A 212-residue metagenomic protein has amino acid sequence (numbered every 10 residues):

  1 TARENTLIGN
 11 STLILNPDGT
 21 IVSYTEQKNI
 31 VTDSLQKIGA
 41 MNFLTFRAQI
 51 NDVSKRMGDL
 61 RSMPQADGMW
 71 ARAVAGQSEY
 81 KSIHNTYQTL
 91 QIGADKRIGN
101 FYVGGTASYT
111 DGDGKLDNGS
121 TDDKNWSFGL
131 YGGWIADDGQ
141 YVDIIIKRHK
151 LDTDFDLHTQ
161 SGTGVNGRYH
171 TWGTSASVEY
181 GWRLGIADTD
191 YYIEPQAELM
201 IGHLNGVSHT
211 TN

Functional and structural regions predicted by a protein language model:
T1, Q91, L199-I201: Predominantly extracellular/luminal carbohydrate-interaction, adhesion, and secreted-enzyme modules that are
T1, S11-L15, R168, R183 (+1 more regions): Generic preference for hydrophobic/aromatic residues in regular secondary structure cores
T1-E26: Extracellular, surface-exposed repeat/solenoid domains
T6-L7, T12-I14, I144, E194 (+1 more regions): Acidic/proline-rich low-complexity IDRs
T25-Q196: Outer membrane beta-barrel translocator domains of Type V secretion systems
Y191-N212: Aromatic-anchored, glycine/proline-accented short structural segments that stabilize local strand-turns or short
